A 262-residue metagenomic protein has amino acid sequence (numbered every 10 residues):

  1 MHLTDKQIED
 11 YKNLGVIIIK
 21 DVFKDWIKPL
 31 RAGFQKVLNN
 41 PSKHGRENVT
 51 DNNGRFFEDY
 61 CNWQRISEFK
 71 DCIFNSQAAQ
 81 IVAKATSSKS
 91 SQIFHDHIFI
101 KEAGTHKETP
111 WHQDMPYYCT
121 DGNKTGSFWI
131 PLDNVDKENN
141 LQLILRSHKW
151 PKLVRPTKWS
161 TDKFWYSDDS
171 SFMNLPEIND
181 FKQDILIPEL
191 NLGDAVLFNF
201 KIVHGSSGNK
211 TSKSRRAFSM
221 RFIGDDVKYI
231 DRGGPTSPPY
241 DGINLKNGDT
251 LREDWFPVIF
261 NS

Functional and structural regions predicted by a protein language model:
M1-N13, I18-W111, P116-C119, G233 (+3 more regions): Non-heme Fe(II)-dependent double-stranded beta-helix
K43-D51, P156, L192-L197, K201-S262: Non-heme Fe(II)/2-oxoglutarate
A78, S88, A103-H106, N123 (+4 more regions): Short, charged/polar surface micro-motifs in flexible loops or helix N-caps
K89-S91, H95-D96, K107-T109, K124-I130 (+2 more regions): Generic beta-strand structural signal
H97, Q113, I130-N134, L145: Short, structured patches in soluble enzyme cores that scaffold and shape functional sites
D114-P116, T125, H204-N209: Glycine-rich phosphate/pyrophosphate-binding beta-alpha loops
C119-D136, E189, R221-G224: Short, conserved beta-strand element in jelly-roll/cupin
K137-V203: Double-stranded beta-helix
